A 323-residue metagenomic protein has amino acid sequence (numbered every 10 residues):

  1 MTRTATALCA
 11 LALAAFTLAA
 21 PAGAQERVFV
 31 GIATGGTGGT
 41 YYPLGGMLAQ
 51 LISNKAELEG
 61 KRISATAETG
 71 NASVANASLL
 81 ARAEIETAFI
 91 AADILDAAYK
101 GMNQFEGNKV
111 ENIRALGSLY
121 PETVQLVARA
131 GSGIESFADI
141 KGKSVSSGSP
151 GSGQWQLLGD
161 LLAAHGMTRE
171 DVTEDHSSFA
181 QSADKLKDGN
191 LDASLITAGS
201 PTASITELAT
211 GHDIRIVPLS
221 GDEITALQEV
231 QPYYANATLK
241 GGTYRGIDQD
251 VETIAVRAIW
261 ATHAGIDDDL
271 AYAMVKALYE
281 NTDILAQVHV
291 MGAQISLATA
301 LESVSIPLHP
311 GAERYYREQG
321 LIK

Functional and structural regions predicted by a protein language model:
L8-T17: Bacterial N-terminal signal peptides
L18-A24: Sec/Tat signal peptide C-region and signal peptidase I cleavage site
Q25-A91, A97: N-terminal (or domain-start) structured segment
R27, G60-R62, A72-A75, R82-I85 (+6 more regions): Extracytoplasmic
F29-K55, S118, E122-D188, A298 (+2 more regions): Bilobed "Venus flytrap"/periplasmic-binding protein-like clamshell domains and structurally analogous long
I85-Y120, G199-T202: Acidic, polar ligand-binding/catalytic clefts
A92-I94, M102-Q104, S132, T168-W260 (+1 more regions): Pocket-lining segment of extracytoplasmic ligand-binding domains
Y244, Q249-K323: Segments of small-molecule ligand-sensing domains
